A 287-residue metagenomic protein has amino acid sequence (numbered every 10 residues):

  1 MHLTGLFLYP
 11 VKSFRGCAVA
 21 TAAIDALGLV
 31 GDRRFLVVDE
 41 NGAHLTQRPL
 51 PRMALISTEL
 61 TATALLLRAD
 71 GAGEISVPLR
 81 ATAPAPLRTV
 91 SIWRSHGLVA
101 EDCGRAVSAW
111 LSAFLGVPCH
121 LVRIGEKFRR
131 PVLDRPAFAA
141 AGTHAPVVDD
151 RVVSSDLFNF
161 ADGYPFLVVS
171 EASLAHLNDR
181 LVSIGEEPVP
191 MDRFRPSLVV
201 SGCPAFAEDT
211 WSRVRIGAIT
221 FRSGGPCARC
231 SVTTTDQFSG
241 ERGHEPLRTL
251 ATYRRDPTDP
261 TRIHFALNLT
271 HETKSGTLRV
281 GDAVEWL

Functional and structural regions predicted by a protein language model:
M1-L287: Metal-cofactor-dependent catalytic cores
